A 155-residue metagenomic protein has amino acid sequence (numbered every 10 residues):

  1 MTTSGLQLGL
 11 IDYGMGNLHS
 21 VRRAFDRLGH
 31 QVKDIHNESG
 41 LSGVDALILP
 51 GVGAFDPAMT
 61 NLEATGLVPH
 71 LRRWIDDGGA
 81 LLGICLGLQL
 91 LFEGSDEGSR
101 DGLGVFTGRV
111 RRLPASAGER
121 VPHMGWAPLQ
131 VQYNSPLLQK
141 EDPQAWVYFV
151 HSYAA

Functional and structural regions predicted by a protein language model:
M1-S4, D76, R109-A155: Amide-donor transfer/coupling interface in amidating biosynthetic enzymes
L8-H30: N-terminal beta1-alpha1 ligand-phosphate binding loop
R27-D34, L62-T65, W126-Y133: Short gly/ser/thr-rich secondary-structure transition/capping motifs
Q31, A46, A80-L82, W146: Structural signature of beta-strand start/N-cap positions in the alpha/beta core of ABC transporter nucleotide-binding
V32-G43: Short acidic low-complexity segments
L41-G51: Short acidic/histidine-rich motifs immediately flanking catalytic phosphotransfer sites in two-component signaling
G53-M124: Cysteine-nucleophile active-site neighborhood
